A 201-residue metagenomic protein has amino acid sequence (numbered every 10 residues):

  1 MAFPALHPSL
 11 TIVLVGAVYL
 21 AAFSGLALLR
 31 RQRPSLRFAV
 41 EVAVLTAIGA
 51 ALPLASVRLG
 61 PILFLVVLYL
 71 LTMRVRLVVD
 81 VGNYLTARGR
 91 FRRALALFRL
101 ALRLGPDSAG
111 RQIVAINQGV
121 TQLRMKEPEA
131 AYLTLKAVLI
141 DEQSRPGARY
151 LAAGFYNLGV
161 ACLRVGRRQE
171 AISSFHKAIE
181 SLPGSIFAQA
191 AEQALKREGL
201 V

Functional and structural regions predicted by a protein language model:
I48-L85: Transmembrane alpha-helices and immediately adjacent membrane-cytoplasm interface residues in multi-pass integral
T72, A109-R111, A148-R149, I186: Residue signature of alpha-solenoid helical repeat architecture, marking inter-repeat boundaries and helix-start
R99-R103, K136-E142, K177-E180: Amphipathic alpha-helical segments of tetratricopeptide repeats
